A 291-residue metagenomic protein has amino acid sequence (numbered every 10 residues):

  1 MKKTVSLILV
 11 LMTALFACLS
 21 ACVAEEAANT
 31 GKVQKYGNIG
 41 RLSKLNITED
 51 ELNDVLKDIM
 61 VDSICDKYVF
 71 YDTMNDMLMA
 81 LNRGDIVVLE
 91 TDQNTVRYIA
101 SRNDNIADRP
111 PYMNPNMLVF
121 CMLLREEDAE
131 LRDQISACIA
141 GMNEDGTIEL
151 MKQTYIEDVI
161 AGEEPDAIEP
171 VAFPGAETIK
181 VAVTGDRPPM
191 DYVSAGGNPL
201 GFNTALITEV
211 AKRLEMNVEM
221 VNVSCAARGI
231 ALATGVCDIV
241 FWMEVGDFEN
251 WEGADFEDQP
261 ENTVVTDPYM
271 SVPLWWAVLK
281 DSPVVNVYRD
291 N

Functional and structural regions predicted by a protein language model:
M1-I8: Positively charged n-region of N-terminal signal peptides that target proteins for export
L9-C18: Bacterial N-terminal signal peptides
C18-K32: Sec-dependent signal peptide cleavage junction
A28-D92, Q134, L150, F173-W251: Extracytoplasmic small-molecule ligand-binding "clamshell" domains of the periplasmic binding protein/Venus flytrap
G37, S43-D50, D54, P115-G162 (+2 more regions): Extended ligand-binding regions for polar small-molecule ligands
A100-A137, G185, Q259-E261, P268-V278: Periplasmic-binding protein-like
A107-P111, R228-E244, F248-L274: Short beta-strand-centered segments that line the small-molecule binding cleft or hinge of alpha/beta clamshell
E144, E163-I168, G175-K180, T184-P188 (+1 more regions): Flexible loop/hinge segments at secondary-structure junctions
